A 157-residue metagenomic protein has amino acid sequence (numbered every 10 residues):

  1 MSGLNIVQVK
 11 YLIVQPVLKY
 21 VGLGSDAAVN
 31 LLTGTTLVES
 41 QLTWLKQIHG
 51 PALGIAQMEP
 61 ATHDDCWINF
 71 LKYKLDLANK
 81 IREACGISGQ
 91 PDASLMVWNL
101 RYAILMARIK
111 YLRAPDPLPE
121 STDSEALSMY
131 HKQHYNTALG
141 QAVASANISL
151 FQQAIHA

Functional and structural regions predicted by a protein language model:
M1-I6, Q153-A157: N-terminal secretory targeting signals
S2-L18, L37-P115: Peptidoglycan-targeting cell-wall enzymes and recognition modules
K19-A27: Short, charged helix-capping/linker segments at alpha-helix termini
D26-G34, T122-Y130: Alpha-helical scaffolds flanking conserved acidic
S40-Q47, N136-S145: Secretory-pathway/luminal and periplasmic proteins that interact with or process carbohydrate-rich
A114-T122: Inter-helical turn/loop segments and adjacent helix faces that build the functional surface of alpha-helical bundle
A126-G140: Short, charged interaction patches at domain edges and termini
V143-A157: Long, charge-rich low-complexity segments
